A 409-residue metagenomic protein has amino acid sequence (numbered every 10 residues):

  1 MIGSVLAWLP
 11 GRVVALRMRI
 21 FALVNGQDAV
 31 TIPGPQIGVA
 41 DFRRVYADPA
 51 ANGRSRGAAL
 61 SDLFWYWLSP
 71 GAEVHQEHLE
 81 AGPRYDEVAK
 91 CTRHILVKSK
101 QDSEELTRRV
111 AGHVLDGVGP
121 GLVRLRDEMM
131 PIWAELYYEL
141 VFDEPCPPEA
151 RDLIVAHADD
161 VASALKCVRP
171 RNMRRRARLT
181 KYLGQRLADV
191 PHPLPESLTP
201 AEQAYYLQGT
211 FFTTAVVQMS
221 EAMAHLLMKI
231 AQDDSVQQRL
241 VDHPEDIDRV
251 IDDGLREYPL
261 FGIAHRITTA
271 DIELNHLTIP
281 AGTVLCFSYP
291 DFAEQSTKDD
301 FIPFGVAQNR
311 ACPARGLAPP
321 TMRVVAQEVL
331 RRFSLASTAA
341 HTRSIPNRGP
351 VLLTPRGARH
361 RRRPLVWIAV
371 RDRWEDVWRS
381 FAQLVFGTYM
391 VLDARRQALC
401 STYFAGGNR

Functional and structural regions predicted by a protein language model:
I2-A15, R19-A22, G26-A29, A59-R409: Cytochrome P450
G26-L60: N-terminal "assembly arms/tails" that initiate or stabilize quaternary assembly in self-assembling proteins
